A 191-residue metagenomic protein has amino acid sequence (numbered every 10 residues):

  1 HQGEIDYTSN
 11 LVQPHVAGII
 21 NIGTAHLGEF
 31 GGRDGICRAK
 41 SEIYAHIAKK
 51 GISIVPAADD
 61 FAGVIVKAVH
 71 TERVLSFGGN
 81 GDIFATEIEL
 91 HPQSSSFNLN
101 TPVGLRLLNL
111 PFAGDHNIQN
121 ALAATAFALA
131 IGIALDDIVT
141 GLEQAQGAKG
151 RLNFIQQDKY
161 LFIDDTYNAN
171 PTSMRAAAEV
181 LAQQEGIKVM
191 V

Functional and structural regions predicted by a protein language model:
H1, A57-D59, N170: Helix N-cap/beta->alpha junction signal
H1-I5, F162-N168: Switch II (G3) loop of P-loop NTPases
H1-L11, M174-Q183: Short amphipathic alpha-helices and their capping/turn segments at secondary-structure boundaries
G3, R38-A39, D137, T172-A176: Short, conserved clusters of charged catalytic residues that mark active-site and nucleotide-handling motifs
I5, E29, N120, P171-M174: Alpha-helix N-cap/helix-start motif
S9, H15-F162, G186: Acidic, Mg2+-coordinating active-site environments of NTP-dependent enzymes
A148, T166-V191: Active-site beta-alpha connecting loops in nucleotide-dependent enzymes
